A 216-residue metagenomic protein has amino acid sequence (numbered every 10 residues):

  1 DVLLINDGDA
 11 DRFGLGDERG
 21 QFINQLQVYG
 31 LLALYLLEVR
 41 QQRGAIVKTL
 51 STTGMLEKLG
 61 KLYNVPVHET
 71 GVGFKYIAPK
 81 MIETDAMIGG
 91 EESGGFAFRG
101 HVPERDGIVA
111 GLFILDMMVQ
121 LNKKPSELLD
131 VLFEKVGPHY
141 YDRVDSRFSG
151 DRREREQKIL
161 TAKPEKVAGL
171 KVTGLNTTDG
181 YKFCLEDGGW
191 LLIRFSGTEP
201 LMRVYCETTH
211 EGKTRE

Functional and structural regions predicted by a protein language model:
D1-G16: N-terminal small/polar loop signature for handling phosphorylated ligands or for N-terminal nucleophile
V2, E38, Q42-E216: Phosphate-binding and adjacent anionic-ligand microenvironments
G8-A10, V28, S93: Short, solvent-exposed loop/turn segments at the edges of secondary structure
G14-E18, F98-R99: Short beta-strand-to-turn element immediately C-terminal to the catalytic PLP-Schiff-base lysine in fold type I
R19-G20, N64: Short secondary-structure boundary/capping segments
G20-Q21, G188: Detector for glycine-centered tight turns/loop "hinges" at secondary-structure junctions
F22-L37: Cysteine protease catalytic core and zymogen-processing segment of caspase-like enzymes
